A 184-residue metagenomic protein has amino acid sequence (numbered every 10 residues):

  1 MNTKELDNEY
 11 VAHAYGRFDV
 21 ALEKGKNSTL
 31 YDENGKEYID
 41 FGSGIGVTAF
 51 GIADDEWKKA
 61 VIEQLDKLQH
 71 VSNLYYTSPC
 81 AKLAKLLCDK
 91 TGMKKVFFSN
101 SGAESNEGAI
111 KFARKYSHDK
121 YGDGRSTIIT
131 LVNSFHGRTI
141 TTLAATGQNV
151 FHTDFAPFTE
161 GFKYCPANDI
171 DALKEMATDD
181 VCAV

Functional and structural regions predicted by a protein language model:
M1-T29: Active-site-adjacent loop/helix segments that line or gate small-molecule/cofactor pockets in enzymes
L6, K59-A60, A172-E175: Short, solvent-exposed alpha-helical surface patches in well-structured domains
E9, E37-D123: Glycine-rich loop-to-alpha-helix module at the N-terminal edge of alpha/beta enzyme cores
L22, A53, P79, C165-N168: Short secondary-structure boundary/capping elements
K26, F41-S43, L131: A secondary-structure boundary/capping signal
T29, A49-G51, K163-Y164: Short, well-ordered beta-strand elements within core beta-sheets of diverse protein domains
D32-E33: Short, acidic, Ser/Thr-enriched surface-loop or helix-capping motifs
K85-A183: PLP-dependent aspartate aminotransferase-fold enzymes
